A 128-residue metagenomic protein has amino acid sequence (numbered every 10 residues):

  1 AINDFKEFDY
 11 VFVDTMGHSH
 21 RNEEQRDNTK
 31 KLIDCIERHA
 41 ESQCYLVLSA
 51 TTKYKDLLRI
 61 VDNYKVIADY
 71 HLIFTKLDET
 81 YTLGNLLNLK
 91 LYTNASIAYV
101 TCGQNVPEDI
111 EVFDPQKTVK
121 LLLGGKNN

Functional and structural regions predicted by a protein language model:
A1-N28, S49-A50: Switch II (G3) loop of P-loop NTPases
I2-K6, N88, E111-T118: Short, surface-exposed amphipathic charged segments that create phosphate/polyanion-binding patches used for binding
N3-F8, I36-E41, Y64-I67: Conserved catalytic network of the ASCE P-loop NTPase/AAA+ motor domain
V13, E41-L48, K65-C102, P107: Conserved beta-strand/loop subsegment of P-loop NTPase cores
H18-E23, R38-L57, T80: Conserved Switch II/interswitch segment of TRAFAC-class P-loop GTPases
N22, L83-G84, E111: Short, function-defining helix-loop hinge/capping sites that tune catalysis or transport
R26-L32, L58-D62: Charged helix-capping and loop-helix junction motifs
Q104-N128: Conserved phosphate-handling catalytic cores of large alpha/beta enzymes
